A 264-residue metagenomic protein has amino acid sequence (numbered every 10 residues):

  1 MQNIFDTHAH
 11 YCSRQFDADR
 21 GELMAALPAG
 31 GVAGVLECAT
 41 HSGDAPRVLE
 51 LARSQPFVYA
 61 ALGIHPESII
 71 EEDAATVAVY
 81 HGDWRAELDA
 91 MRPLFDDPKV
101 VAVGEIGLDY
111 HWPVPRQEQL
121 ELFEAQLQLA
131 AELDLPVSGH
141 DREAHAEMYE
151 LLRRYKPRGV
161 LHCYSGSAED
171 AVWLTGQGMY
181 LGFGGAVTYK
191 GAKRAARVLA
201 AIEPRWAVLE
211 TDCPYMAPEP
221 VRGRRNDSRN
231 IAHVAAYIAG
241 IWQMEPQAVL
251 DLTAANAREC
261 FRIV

Functional and structural regions predicted by a protein language model:
M1-V264: Mid-domain alpha/beta scaffold segments of enzyme catalytic cores
